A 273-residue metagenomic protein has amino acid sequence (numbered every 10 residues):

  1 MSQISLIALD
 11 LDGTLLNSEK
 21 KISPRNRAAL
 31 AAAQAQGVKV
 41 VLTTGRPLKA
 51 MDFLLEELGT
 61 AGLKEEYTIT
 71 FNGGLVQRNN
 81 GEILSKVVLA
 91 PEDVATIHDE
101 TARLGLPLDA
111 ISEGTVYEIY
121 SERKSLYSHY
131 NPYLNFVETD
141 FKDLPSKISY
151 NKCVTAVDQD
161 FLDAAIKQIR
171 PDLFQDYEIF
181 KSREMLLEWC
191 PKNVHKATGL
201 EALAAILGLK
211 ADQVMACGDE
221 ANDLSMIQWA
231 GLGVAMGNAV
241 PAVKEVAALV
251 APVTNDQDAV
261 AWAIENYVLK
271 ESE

Functional and structural regions predicted by a protein language model:
S2-L6, S23, E188-E273: Mg2+-dependent phosphoryl-transfer enzymes with acidic/Ser/Thr/Gly-rich catalytic loops
Q3-E19: Asp-based phosphoryl-transfer active-site loop
P24-K124: Active-site phosphate-binding/coordination module
N26, M51-L55, A165, I169 (+3 more regions): Hydrophobic packing residues within well-ordered alpha-helices of enzyme cores
G37-V41, E65-E66, K152, D212-Q213 (+1 more regions): Short active-site oxyanion
V41, I69, D109, F180 (+2 more regions): Structural detector of well-ordered beta-strand residues that form the stable sheet scaffold of enzyme domains
L58, K64, N72, L173-Q175 (+2 more regions): Short, structured coil segments at secondary-structure junctions
E100, L104-C217: Conserved acidic, metal-coordinating active-site core of Asp-based, Mg2+-dependent phosphoryl-transfer enzymes
